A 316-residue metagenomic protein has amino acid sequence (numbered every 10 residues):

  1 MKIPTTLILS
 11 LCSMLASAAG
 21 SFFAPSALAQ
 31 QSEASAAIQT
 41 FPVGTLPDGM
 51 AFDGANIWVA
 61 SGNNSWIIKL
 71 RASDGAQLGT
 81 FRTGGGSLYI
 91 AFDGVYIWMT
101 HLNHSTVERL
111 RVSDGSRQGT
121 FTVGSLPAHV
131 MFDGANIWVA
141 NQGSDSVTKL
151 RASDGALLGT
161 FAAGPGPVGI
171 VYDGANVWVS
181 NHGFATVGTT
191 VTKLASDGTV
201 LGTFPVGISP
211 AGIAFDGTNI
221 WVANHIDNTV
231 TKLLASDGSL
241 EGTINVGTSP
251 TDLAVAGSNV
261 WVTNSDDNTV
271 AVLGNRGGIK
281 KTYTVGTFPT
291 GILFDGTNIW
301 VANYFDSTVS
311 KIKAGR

Functional and structural regions predicted by a protein language model:
M1-T5: Positively charged n-region of N-terminal signal peptides that target proteins for export
I8-S21: Bacterial N-terminal signal peptides
G20-R316: Predominantly soluble domains enriched in secretory-pathway, periplasmic, or organellar proteins
